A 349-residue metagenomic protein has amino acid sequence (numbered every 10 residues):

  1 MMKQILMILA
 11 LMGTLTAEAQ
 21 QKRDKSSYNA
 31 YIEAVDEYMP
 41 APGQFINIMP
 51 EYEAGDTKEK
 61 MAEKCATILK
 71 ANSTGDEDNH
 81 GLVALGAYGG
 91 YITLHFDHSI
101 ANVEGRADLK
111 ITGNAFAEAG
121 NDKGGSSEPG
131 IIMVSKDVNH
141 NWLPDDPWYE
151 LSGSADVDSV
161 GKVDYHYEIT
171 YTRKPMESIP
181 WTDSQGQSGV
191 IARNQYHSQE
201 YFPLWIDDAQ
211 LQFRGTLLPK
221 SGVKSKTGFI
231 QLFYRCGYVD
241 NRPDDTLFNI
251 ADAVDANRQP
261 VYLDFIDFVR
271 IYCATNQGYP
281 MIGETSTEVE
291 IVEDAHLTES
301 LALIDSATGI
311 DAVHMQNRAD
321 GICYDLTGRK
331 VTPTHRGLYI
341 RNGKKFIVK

Functional and structural regions predicted by a protein language model:
M1, L338-K349: C-terminal tail/sorting-segment detector
M2-I8: Sec-dependent signal peptide recognition, specifically the positively charged N-region followed immediately by
L9-E18: Hydrophobic h-region of N-terminal signal peptides that target proteins for export in Gram-negative bacteria
Q20-E128, G153-S306: A domain-level signal for the mature, folded cores of soluble proteins
D122-K123, V138-P147, G161: Acidic, glycine-anchored loop motifs typical of Ca2+
M133-D137: Predominantly extracellular/luminal cell-surface or secreted proteins
L303-T327: Residue-level detector of functionally pivotal "anchor" positions at catalytic/ligand-binding pockets or at interdomain
